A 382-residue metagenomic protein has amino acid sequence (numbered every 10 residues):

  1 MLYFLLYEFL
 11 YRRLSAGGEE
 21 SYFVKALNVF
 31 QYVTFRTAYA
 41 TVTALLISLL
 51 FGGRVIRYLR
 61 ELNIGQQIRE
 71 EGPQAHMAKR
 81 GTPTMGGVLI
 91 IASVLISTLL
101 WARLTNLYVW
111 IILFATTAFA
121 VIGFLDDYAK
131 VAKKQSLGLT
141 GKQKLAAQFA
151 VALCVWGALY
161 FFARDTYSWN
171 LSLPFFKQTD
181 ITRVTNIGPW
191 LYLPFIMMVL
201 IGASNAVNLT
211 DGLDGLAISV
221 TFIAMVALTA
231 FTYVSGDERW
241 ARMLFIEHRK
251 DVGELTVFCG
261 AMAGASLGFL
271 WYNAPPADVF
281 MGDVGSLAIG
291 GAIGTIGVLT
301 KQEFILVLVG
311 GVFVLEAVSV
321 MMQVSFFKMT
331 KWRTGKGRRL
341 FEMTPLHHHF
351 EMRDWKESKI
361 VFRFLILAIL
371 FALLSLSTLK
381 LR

Functional and structural regions predicted by a protein language model:
L2-R54, A92-V121, V155, L159-Q178 (+2 more regions): Alpha-helical transmembrane segments
G53-E71: Membrane-interface helix-loop junction between the first two transmembrane segments
I68-T82, S136-K144: Juxtamembrane helix-capping/reentrant segments at transmembrane boundaries
T105-L113, A132-A147: Membrane-interfacial loop-to-helix junctions in multi-pass inner-membrane proteins
K130-T140, P174-V184, K331-R333: Membrane interface segments of multi-pass transport proteins and intramembrane proteases
Q143-G157: Carboxylate/His-rich catalytic cores and anion/metal-binding grooves
